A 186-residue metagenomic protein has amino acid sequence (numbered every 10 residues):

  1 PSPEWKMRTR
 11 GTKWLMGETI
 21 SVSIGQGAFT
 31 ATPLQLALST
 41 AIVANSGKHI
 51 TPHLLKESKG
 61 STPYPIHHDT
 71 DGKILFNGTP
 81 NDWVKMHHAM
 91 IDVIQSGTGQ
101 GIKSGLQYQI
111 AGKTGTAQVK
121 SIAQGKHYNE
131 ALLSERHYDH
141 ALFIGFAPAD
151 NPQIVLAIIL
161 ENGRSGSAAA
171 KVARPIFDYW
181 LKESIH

Functional and structural regions predicted by a protein language model:
P1-I158: Beta-lactam-recognizing serine transpeptidase/beta-lactamase-like catalytic domain environment
T32-L38, A168-P175: Short amphipathic alpha-helical face segments that pack within enzyme cores and frequently flank/anchor catalytic
K48, S165-A168: Extracytoplasmic/secreted cell-surface and envelope-processing proteins
T62-I74, K171-H186: Short, gly/Ser/Thr-rich active-site loops of penicillin-recognizing serine hydrolases
K120-I122, A168, I185: Active-site-proximal flexible loops/turns
L160-R164: A generic structural motif
